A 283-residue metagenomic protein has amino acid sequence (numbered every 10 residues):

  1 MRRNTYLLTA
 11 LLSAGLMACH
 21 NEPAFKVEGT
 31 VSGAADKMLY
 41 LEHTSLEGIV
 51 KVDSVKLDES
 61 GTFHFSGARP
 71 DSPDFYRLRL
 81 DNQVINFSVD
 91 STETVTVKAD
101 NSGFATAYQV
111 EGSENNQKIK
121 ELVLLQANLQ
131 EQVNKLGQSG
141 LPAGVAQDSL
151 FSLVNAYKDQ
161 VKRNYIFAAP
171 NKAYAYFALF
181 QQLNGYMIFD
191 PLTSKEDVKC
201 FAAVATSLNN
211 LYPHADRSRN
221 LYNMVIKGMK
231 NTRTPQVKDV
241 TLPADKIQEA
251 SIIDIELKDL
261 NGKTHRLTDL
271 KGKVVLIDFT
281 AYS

Functional and structural regions predicted by a protein language model:
M1-T30, A281: Bacterial Sec-dependent N-terminal signal peptides
C19-A169: A non-transmembrane, solvent-exposed segment enriched in polar/low-complexity residues
D148-S149, M187-D197: Short coil/turn connectors between adjacent alpha-helices in alpha-solenoid helical repeat scaffolds
S152-D159, S194-A202: Helix-turn-helix repeat elements of alpha-solenoid scaffolds
P170, T193-E196, P213: Structural signature of alpha-solenoid helical repeat scaffolds
N171-M187: Amphipathic alpha-helical repeat scaffolds of TPR domains
V198-D254, K258, T268-L270: N-proximal helix/coil linker or "cap" segments that precede and/or mark the start of modular domains
K263-S283: Short active-site neighborhood of thiol/selenol oxidoreductases, capturing the structured segment around
